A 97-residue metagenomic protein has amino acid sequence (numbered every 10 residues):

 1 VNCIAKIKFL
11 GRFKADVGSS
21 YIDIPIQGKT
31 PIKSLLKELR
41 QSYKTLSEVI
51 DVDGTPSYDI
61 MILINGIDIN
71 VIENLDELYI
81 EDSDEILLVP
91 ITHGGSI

Functional and structural regions predicted by a protein language model:
V1-I97: Ubiquitin-like/PB1-type beta-grasp interaction modules and other compact soluble beta-rich domains
